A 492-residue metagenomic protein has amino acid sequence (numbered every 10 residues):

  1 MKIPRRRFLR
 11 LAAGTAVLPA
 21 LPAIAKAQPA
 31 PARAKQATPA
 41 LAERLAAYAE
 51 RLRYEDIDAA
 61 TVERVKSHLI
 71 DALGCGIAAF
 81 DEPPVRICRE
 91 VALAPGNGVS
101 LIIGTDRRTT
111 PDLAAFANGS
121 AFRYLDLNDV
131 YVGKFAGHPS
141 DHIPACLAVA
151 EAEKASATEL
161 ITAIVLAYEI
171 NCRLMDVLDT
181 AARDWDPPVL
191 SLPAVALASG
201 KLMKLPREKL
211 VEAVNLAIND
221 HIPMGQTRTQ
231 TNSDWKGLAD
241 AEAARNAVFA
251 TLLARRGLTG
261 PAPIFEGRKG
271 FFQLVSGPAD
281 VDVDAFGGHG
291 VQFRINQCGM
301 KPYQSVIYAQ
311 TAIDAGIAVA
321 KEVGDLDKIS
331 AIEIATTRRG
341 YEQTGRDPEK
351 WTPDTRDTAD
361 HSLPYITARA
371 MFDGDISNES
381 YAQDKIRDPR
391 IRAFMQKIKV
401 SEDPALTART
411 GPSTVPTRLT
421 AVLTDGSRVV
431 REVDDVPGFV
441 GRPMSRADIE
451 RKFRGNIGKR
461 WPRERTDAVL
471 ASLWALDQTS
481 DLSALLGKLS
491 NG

Functional and structural regions predicted by a protein language model:
K2-A136, N232-R245, L252-G492: Terminal-appendage/accessory-domain detector
E43, A47, P144, V165 (+5 more regions): Generic structural signal for well-ordered, non-membrane alpha-helices
A79, C146-E153, A196-L202, A250-A254 (+1 more regions): Well-ordered alpha-helical scaffold segments within catalytic/enzyme domains
D129-E169: Hydrophobic alpha-helical hairpins/lids featuring a short glycine-rich hinge
S140-L147, S191-A198, A244-F249, A309-T311 (+1 more regions): Well-ordered alpha-helical segments within folded domains of soluble proteins
A152-A155, L202-E208, E322-L326: Secondary-structure transition/capping motifs at alpha-helix termini and the adjoining loop/turn into the next element
T158-A243: Glycine-rich, mobile lid/loop segments that gate access to catalytic sites or pores
A196-A198, A213, A250, A315-A318: Short, hydrophobic/aromatic alpha-helical segments in well-folded domains
